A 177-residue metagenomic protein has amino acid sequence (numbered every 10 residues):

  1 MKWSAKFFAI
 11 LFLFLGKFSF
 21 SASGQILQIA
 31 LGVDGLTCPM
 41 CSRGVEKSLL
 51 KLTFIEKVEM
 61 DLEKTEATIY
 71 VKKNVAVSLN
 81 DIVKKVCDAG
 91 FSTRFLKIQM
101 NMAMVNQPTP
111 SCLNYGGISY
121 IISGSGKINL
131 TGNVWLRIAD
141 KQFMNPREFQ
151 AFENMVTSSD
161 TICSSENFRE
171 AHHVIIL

Functional and structural regions predicted by a protein language model:
M1-L27: Bacterial Sec-dependent N-terminal signal peptides
I26, L62-E66: Extracytoplasmic
Q28-G32: Short active-site neighborhood of thiol/selenol oxidoreductases, capturing the structured segment around
L36-K47: Conserved redox-active cysteine motifs that mediate thiol-disulfide chemistry, especially di-cysteine Cys-X(1-2)-Cys
V45, N80-A89: Short amphipathic alpha-helices in soluble, non-transmembrane regions that often serve as interface/regulatory elements
V45-D61, I69: Short acidic amphipathic segments
K72-V77: Helix N-cap motif at beta-to-alpha junctions
F91-I175: Thiol/selenol-based redox catalytic cores and closely related redox-interacting motifs
